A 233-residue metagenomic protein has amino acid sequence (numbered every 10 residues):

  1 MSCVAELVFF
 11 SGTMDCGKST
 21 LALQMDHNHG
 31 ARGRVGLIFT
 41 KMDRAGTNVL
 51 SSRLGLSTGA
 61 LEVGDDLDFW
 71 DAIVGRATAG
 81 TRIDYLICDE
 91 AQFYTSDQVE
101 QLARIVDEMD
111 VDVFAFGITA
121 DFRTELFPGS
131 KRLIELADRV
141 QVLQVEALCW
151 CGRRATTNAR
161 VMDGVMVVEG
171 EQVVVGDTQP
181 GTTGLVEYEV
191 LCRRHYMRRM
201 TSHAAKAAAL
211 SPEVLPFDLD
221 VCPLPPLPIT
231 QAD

Functional and structural regions predicted by a protein language model:
S2-A77, D121-R132, V145, V173-T178 (+1 more regions): Conserved P-loop
L7-F9, V35-L37, D84-I87, D112-F114: Residue-level preference for the first positions of well-ordered beta-strands
N28, R104-I105: Alpha-helical scaffold elements within enzyme catalytic domains, especially in hydrolases
D89-A91, G117: Walker B catalytic acidic pair
A91-L102, F122-F127: Conserved ATPase-coupling elements of RecA-like P-loop NTPase cores
V106-G129: Sensor-1/coupling segment of RecA-like P-loop NTPase cores
A137: Short basic (Lys/Arg) and small-residue
V145-G181: Short recognition patches in nucleic-acid-associated and regulatory proteins
